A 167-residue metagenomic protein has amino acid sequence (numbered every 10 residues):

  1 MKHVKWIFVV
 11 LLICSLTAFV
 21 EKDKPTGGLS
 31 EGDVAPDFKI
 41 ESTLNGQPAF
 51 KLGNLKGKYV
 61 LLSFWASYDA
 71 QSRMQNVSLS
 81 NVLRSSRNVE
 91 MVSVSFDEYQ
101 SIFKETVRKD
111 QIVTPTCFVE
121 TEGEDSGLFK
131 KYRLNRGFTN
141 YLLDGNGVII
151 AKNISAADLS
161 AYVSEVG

Functional and structural regions predicted by a protein language model:
M1-T26, G167: Bacterial Sec-dependent N-terminal signal peptides
E21-L52, Y162: N-terminal "domain-start" segment that seeds a small globular fold
P48-R73: Short active-site neighborhood of thiol/selenol oxidoreductases, capturing the structured segment around
L61-L62, M91, N140: Hydrophobic beta-strand anchors of alpha/beta hydrolase catalytic cores
F64-A66, V94-D97, E120: Active-site-proximal beta-strand/loop segments in catalytic clefts of secreted hydrolases
R73-D110, E124-F129: Structural microenvironment flanking redox-active thiols in thiol-disulfide oxidoreductases
R108-G145: Short, internal strand/loop/helix patches that form the active-site neighborhood or redox-interaction surface
R136-G167: Thiol-/selenol-based redox modules, centered on thioredoxin-like and closely related oxidoreductase domains
